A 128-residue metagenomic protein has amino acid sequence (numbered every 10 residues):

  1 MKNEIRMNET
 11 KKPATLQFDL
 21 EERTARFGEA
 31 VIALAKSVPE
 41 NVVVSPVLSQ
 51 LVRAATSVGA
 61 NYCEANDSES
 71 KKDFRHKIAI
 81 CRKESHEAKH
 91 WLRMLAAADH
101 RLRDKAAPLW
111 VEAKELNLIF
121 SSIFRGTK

Functional and structural regions predicted by a protein language model:
M1-K128: Amphipathic alpha-helical assembly/interaction segments
